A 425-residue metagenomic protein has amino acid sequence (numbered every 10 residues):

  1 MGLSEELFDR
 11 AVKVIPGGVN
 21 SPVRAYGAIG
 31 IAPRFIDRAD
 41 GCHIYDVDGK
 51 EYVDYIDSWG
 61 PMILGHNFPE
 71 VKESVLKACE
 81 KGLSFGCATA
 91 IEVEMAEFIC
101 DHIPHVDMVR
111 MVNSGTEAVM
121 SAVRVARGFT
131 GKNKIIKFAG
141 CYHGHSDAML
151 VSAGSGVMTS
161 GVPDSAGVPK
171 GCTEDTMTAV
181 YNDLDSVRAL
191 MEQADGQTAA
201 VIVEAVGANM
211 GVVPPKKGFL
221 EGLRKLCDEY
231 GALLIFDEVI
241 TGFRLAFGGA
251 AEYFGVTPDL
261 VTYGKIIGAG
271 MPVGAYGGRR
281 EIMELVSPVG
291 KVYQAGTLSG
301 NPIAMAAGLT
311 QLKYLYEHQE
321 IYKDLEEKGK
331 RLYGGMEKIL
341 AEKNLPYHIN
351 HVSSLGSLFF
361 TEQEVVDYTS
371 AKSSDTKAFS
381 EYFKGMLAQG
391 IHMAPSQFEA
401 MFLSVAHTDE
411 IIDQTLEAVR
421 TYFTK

Functional and structural regions predicted by a protein language model:
M1-K425: Conserved N-terminal phosphate-binding loop of PLP-dependent enzymes in the Aspartate aminotransferase
